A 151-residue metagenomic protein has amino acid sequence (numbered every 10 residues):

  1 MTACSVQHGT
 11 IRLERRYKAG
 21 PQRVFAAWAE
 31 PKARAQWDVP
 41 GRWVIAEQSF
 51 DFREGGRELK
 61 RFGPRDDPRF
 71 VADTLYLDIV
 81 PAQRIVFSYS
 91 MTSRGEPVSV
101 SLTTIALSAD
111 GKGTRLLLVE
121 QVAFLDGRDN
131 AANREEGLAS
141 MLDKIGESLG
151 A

Functional and structural regions predicted by a protein language model:
M1-V44: Hydrophobic ligand-binding cavity/cleft-lining segments
H8-E14, P21, I45, R57 (+4 more regions): Intrinsic-disorder/low-complexity, polar/charged segments enriched in Ser/Thr/Lys/Arg/Asp/Glu/Gln
R12, K32-R69: Short beta-edge strand/loop motif at the mouth of beta-sheet-based domains
R15, E47-F50, A72-D78, S101-S108: Hydrophobic/aromatic beta-strand elements that line small-molecule binding cavities or substrate pockets in beta-rich
P21-Q22, D51-R53, L77-R84, A106-R115: A short, structured loop/turn motif at beta-sheet edges
V24, R34, E58, Y76 (+4 more regions): Hydrophobic pocket/interface hotspot
L59-P81, F87: Helix-adjacent hinge/juxtasegments
S88-S140: Beta-strand/loop substructures that line and gate deep hydrophobic ligand-binding cavities in soluble
